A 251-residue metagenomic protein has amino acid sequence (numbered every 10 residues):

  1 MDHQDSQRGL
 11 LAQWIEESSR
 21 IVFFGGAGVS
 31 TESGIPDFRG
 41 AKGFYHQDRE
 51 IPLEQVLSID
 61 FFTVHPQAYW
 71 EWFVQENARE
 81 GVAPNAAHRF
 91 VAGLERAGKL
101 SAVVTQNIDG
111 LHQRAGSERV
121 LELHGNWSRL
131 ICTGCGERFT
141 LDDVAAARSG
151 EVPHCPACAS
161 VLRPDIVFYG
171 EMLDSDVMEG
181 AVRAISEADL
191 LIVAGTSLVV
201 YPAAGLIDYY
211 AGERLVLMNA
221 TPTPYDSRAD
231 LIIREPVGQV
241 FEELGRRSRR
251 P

Functional and structural regions predicted by a protein language model:
M1-P251: Conserved catalytic core of sirtuin-type NAD+-dependent deacylases
